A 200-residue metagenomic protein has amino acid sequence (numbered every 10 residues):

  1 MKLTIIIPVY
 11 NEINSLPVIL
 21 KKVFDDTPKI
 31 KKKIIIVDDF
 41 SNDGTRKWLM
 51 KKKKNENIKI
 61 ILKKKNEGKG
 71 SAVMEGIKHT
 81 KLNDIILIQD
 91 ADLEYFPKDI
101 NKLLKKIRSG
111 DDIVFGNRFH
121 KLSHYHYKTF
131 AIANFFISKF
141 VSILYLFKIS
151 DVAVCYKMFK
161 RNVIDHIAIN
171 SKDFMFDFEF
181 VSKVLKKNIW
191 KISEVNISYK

Functional and structural regions predicted by a protein language model:
K2-T4, K33, E179: Cell-envelope/extracellular polymer assembly enzymes that use nucleotide-activated donors
E12-T27: Short, well-formed alpha-helical segments that are part of the catalytic scaffolds of diverse glycosyltransferases
N14-V18, D43-K51: Acidic helix N-cap motif at the loop->helix transition within catalytic regions of sugar-transfer enzymes
K31-F40, I61-K63: Short beta-strand/loop segment that forms part of the nucleotide-sugar
D38-K47, L93: A conserved acidic beta->alpha catalytic loop
K63-T80, I85, P97-F174: Acceptor/aglycone-binding surface of glycosyltransferases and processive sugar-polymer synthases
K148, I169-K172, S182-Y199: Catalytic donor-sugar/metal-binding loop of nucleotide-sugar-dependent glycosyltransferases
